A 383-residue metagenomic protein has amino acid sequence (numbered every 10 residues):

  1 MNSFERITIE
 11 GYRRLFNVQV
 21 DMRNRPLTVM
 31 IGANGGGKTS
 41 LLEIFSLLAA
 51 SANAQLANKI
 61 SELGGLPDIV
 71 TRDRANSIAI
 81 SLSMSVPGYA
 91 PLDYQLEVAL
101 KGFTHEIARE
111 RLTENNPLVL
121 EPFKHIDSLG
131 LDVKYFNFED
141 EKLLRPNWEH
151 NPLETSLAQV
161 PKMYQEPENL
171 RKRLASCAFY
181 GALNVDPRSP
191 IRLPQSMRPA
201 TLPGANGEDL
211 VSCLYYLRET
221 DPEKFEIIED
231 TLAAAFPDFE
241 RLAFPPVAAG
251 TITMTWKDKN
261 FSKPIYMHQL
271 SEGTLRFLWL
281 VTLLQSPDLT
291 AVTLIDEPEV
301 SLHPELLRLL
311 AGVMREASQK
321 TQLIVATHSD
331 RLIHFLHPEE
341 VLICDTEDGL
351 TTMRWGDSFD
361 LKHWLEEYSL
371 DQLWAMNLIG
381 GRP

Functional and structural regions predicted by a protein language model:
M1, R72, L309-P383: C-terminal lobe/lid and adjacent interdomain/linker elements of RecA-like ASCE P-loop ATPase modules
M1-F16: N-terminal pre-Walker A segment at the start of P-loop NTPase domains
R13, S46, S271, E299-V300 (+1 more regions): Catalytic acidic motif of RecA-like/P-loop NTPases
Q19-R25, Q285-D288: Phosphate-binding P-loop
R25-L63, N206, F277-V281, S329: Phosphate-binding glycine-rich loops of NTP-binding sites
A33, E223-E226, D230-Q285, V292-R308: Conserved ABC ATPase signature
L42-E106: Conserved P-loop NTP-binding catalytic core
G88-D230, A234: Electropositive, glycine-dotted interaction segments that contact anionic polymers or phosphate-rich ligands
